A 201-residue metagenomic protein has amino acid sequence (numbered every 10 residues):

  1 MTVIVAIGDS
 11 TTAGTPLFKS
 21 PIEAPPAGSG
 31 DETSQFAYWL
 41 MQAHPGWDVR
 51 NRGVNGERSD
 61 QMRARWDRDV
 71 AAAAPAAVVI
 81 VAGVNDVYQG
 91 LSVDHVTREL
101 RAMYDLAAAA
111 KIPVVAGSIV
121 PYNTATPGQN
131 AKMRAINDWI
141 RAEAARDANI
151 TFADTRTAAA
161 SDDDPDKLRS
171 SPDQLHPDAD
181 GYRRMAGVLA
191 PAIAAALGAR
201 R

Functional and structural regions predicted by a protein language model:
M1-R52, D67-A74: Serine-esterase "nucleophile elbow" of acetyl-processing enzymes
V3-T12, D48-G53, A76-A82, P113-S118 (+2 more regions): Structural recognition of the beta-strand scaffold that forms the well-ordered cores of secreted hydrolase catalytic
D9-T12, R52-E57, V79-L91, R101 (+1 more regions): Cell-envelope and extracellular/periplasmic
H44, A110, D147-A148: Helix C-cap/helix->beta junction micro-motif
E57-R65: Structural motif
R68, H95-R98, A102-D105, A135-A142: Alpha-helical scaffolding segments of alpha/beta enzyme cores, especially the outer helices of TIM-barrel or partial
V81-N85, M103-A135, D162: Active-site segments of SGNH/GDSL-like serine hydrolases that catalyze O-acetyl group transfer/hydrolysis on lipids
P121-R201: Catalytic His-Asp segment of secreted/periplasmic serine-dependent ester chemistry enzymes
